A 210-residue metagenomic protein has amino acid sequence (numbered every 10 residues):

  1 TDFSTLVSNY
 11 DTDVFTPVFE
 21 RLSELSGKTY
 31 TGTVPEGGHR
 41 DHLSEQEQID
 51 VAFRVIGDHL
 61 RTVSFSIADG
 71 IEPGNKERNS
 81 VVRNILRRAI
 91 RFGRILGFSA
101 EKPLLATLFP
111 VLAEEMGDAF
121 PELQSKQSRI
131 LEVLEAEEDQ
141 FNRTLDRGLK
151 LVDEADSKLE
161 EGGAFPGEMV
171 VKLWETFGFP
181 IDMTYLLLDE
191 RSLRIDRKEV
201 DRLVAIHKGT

Functional and structural regions predicted by a protein language model:
T1-T210: A glycine- and charged-residue-rich anion-binding loop/surface
